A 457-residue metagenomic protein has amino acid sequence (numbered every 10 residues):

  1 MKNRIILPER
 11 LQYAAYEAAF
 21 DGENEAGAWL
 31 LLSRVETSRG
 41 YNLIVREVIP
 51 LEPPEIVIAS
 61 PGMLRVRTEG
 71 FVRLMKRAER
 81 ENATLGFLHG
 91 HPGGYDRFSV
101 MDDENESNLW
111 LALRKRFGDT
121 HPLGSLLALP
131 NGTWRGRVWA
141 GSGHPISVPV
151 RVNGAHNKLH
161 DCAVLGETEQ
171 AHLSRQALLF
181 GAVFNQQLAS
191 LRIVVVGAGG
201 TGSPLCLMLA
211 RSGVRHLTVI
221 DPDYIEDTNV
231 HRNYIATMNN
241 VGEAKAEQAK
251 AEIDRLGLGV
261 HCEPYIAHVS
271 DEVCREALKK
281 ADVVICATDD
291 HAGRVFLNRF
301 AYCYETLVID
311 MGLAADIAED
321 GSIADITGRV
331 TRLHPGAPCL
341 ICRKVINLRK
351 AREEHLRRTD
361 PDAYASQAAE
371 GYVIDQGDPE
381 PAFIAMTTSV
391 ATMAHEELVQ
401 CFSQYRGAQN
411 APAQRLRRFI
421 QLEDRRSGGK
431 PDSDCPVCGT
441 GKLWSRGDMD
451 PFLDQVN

Functional and structural regions predicted by a protein language model:
M1-T84, P92-N157: Conserved beta-strand-loop surface patch within small alpha/beta domains used for substrate/adaptor or ligand engagement
K158-L179, Q400-N457: Phosphate-binding loop/pocket of nucleotide- and phosphate-handling active sites
V164-V195, C274: A short, basic/flexible loop-to-alpha-helix module at the beginning of a structural domain
F180-E226: Glycine-rich adenosine-cofactor-binding loop
V219-L258: Glycine-rich phosphate-binding loop and adjoining beta1-alpha1-beta2 segment of Rossmann-like nucleotide-binding folds
A246-V283, T288-V295: A structured beta-alpha segment of the ubiquitous adenosine-cofactor-binding alpha/beta core
A292-A337: Rossmann-fold NAD(P)-binding glycine/threonine-rich loop
G321-A413: Adenosine-phosphate binding glycine-rich loop
